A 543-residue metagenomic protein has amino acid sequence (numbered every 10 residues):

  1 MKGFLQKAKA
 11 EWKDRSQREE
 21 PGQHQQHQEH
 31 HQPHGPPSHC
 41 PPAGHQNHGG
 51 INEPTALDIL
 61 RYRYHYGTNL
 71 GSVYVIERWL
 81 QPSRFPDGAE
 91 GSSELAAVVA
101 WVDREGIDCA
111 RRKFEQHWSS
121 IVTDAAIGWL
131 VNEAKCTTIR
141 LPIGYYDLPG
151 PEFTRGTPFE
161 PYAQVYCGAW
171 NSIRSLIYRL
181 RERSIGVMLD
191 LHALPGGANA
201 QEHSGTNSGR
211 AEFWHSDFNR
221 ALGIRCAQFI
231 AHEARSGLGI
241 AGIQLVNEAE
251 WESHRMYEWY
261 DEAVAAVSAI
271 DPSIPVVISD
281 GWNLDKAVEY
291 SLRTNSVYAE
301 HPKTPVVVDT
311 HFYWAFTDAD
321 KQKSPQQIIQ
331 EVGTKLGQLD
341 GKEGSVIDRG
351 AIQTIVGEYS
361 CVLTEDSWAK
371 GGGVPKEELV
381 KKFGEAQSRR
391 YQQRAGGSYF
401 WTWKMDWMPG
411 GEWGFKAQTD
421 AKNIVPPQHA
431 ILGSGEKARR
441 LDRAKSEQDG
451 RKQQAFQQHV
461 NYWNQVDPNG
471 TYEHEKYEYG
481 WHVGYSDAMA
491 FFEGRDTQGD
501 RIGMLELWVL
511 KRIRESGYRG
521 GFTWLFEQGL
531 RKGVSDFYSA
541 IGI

Functional and structural regions predicted by a protein language model:
K2-E19, H34-T137, E515, R519 (+2 more regions): N-terminal carbohydrate-binding accessory modules
G50, E115-I139, P149, G156-A193 (+1 more regions): An active-site-proximal structural segment forming one wall of the substrate-binding cleft that immediately precedes
Y64-L70, I139-L141, V187-L191, A241-I243 (+4 more regions): Hydrophobic faces of well-ordered beta-strands that scaffold small-molecule active sites in alpha/beta enzyme cores
Y66, R349-E436: Substrate-binding cleft of secreted/luminal carbohydrate-active enzymes
G71-V73, G144-Y146, H192-G196, E248 (+4 more regions): Active-site beta-loop-alpha junctions enriched in small/polar residues
R78-A96, F153-Q164, P195-W214, K416-Q418 (+1 more regions): Aromatic- and acidic-residue-enriched segments that line the glycan-binding/catalytic groove of carbohydrate-active
R225, G239-A241, V246-E385, R389: Extracellular glycoside hydrolase catalytic/binding regions
P409-I543: C-terminal functional modules
